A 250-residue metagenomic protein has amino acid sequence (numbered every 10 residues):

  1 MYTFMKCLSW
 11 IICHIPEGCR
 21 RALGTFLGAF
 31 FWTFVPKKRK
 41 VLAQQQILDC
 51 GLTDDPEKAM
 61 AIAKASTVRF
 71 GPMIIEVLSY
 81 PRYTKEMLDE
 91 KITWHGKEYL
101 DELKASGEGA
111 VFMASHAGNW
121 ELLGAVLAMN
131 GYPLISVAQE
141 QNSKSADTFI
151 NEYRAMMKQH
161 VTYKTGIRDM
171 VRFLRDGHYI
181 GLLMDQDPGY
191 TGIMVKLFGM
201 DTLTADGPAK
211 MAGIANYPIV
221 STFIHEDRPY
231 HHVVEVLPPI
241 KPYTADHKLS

Functional and structural regions predicted by a protein language model:
M1-A114, F149-E152, K158: Membrane-anchoring hydrophobic helices of lipid-metabolizing enzymes
I12-G18, G118-G124, M170-D185: Short, composition-biased local secondary-structure segments
V35, L48-T53, K58-M60, K64 (+3 more regions): Non-catalytic C-terminal accessory region of glycerolipid acyltransferases and related lyso-lipid remodeling enzymes
R39-L42, Q139, S143-K144, T202-A205: Active-site metal-coordination segments of metallo-dependent hydrolases
L42, E98, L122, F149 (+2 more regions): Short Gly/charged-rich anion-binding patches and loops
K91-W94, V161-K164, T202-L203: Conserved phosphate-coordination/catalytic loops
H95, V137, L237: Residues in well-ordered beta-strands of folded domains
S106-T165, Y190-I193, E226: Catalytic core of membrane glycerolipid acyltransferases/transacylases, capturing the structured, soluble-facing
